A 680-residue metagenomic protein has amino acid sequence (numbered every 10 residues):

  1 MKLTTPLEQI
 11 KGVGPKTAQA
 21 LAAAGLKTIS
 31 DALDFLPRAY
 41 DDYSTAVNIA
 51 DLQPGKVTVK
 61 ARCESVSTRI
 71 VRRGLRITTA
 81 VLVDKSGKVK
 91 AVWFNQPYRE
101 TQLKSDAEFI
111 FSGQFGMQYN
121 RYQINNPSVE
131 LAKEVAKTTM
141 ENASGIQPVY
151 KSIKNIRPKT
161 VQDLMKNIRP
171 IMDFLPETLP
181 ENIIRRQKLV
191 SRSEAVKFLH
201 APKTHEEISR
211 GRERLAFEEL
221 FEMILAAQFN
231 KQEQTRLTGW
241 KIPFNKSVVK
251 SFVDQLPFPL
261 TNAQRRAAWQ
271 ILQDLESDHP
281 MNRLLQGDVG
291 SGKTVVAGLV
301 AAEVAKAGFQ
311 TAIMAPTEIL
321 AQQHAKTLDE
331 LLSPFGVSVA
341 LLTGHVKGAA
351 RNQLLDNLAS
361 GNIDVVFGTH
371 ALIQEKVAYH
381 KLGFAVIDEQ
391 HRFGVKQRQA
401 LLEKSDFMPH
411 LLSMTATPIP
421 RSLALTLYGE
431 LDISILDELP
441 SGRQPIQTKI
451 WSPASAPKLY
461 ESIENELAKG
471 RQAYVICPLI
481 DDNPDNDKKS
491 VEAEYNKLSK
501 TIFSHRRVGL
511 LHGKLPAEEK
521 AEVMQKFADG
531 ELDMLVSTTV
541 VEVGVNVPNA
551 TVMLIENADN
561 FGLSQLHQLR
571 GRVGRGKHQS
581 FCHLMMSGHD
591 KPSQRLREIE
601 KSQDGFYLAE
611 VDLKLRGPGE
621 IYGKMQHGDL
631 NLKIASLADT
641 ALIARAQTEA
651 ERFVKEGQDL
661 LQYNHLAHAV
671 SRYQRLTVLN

Functional and structural regions predicted by a protein language model:
M1-I10, Q19-A22, E222-M223, E233: Long, highly charged, low-complexity intrinsically disordered interaction regions that mediate electrostatic DNA/RNA
F35-E64: OB-fold nucleic-acid-binding modules
R69-Q255: Upstream accessory/linker segments immediately N-terminal to the RecA-like ATPase cores of bacterial MutS and a subset
F258-M281, V295: N-terminal pre-P-loop "Q-motif" helix
R266, P280-R597, Y607, E656 (+1 more regions): Inter-lobe coupling/hinge segments of SF2-like helicase ATPases
K577, F581, H589-N680: C-terminal accessory region of SF2 helicases/translocases
